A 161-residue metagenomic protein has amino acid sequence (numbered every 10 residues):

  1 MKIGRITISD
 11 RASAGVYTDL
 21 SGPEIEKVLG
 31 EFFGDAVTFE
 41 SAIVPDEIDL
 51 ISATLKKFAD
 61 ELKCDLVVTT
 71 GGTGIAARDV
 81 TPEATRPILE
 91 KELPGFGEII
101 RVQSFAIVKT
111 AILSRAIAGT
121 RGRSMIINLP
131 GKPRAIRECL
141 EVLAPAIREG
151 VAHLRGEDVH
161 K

Functional and structural regions predicted by a protein language model:
M1-K161: Non-catalytic beta/alpha edge segments that cap or flank active sites
